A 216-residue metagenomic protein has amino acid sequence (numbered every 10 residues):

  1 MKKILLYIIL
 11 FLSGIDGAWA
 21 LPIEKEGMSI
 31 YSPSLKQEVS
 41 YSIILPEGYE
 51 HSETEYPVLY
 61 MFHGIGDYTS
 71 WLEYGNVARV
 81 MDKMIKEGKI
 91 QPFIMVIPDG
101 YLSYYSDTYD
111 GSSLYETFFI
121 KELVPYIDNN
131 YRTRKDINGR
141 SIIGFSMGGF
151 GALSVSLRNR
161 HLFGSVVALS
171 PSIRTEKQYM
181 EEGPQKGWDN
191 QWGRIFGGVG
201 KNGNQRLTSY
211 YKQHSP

Functional and structural regions predicted by a protein language model:
I4-G14: Sec-dependent N-terminal signal peptides
W19-P216: Non-catalytic cap/lid and distal C-terminal segments of serine-dependent acyl enzymes
